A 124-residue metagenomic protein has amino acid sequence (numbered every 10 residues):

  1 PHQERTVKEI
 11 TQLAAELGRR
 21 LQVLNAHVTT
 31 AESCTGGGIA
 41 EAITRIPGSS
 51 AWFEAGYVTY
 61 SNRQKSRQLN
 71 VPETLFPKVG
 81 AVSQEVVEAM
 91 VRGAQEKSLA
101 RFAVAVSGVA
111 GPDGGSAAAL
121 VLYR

Functional and structural regions predicted by a protein language model:
P1-R124: Short alpha-helical segments enriched in small residues
